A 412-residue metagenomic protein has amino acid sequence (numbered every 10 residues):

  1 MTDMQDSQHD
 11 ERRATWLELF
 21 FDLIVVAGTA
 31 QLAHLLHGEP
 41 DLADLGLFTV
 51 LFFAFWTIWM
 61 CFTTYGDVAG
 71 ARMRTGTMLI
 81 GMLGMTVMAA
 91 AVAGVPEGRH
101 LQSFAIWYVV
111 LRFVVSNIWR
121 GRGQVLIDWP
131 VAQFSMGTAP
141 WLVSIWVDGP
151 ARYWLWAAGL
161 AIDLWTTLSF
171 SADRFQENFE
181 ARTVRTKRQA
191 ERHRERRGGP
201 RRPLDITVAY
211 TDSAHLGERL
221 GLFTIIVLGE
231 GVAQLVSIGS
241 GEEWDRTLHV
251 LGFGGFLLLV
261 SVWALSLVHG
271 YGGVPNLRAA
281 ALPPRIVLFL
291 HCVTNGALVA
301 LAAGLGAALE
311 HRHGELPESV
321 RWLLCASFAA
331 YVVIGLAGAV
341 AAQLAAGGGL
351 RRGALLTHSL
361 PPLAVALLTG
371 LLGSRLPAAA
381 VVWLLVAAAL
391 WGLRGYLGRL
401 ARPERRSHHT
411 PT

Functional and structural regions predicted by a protein language model:
M1-T15, L19, I24-A30, L36-E39 (+5 more regions): Predominantly late transmembrane helices and immediately cytosolic-facing juxtamembrane segments
G46: Short catalytic helix/loop segments, enriched in acidic residues and glycine and frequently bearing histidine
L368-A378: Membrane-helix boundary connector in multi-pass membrane proteins
V381-L385: Signature aromatic-anchored transmembrane alpha helix within multi-pass, membrane-resident enzymes that catalyze glycan
